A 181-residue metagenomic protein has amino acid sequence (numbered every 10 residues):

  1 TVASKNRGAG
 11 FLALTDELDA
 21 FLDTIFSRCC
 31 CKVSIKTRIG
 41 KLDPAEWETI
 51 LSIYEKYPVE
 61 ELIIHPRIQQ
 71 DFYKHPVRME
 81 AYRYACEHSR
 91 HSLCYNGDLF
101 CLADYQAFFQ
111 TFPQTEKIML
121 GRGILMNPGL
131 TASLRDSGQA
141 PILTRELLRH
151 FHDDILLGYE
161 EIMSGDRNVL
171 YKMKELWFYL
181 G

Functional and structural regions predicted by a protein language model:
T1-E48, S52: Active-site entrance/lid segments in N-terminal catalytic domains of soluble metabolic enzymes
T1-L18, Q70-M79, G138-I142: Glycine-rich tight-turn/loop motif centered on a GG-T
K5, K32, K36, K41 (+4 more regions): Context-gated lysine
K5-N6, R67, L93, I118: A generic, residue-level signal for flexible/boundary positions that often mark functional hotspots
A20, R28-C30, W47-E61, E80-Y95 (+1 more regions): Alpha/beta catalytic cores of nucleotide-metabolism and tRNA/nucleoside-modifying enzymes
K36-L42, R67-Q69, N96-F100, G123: Active-site beta-loop-alpha junctions enriched in small/polar residues
D43, F72, P128: Glycine/Thr-rich phosphate-binding loops of Rossmann-like dinucleotide-binding domains
I64: N-terminal polybasic phosphate/anion-binding patch
